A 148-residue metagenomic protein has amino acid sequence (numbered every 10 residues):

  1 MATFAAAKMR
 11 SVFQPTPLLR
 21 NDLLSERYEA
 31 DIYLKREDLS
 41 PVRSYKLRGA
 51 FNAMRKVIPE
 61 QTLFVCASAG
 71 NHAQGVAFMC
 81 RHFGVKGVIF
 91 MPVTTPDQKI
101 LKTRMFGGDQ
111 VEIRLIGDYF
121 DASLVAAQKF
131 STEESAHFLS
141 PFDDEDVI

Functional and structural regions predicted by a protein language model:
M1-I148: PLP-dependent amino-acid enzyme catalytic core
